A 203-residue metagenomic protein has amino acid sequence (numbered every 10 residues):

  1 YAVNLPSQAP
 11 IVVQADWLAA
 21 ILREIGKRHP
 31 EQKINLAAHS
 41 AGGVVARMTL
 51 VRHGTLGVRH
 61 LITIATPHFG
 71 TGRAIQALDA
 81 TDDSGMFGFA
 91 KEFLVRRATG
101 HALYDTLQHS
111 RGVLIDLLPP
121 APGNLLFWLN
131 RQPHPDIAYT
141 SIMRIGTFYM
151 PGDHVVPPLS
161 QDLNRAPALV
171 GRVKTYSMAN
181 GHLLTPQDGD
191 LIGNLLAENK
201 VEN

Functional and structural regions predicted by a protein language model:
Y1-K33: Active-site catalytic motif of lipid deacylating hydrolases and related acyltransferases
P6, P10-Q14, A41, L117 (+1 more regions): Extracytoplasmic/periplasmic, Sec-exported soluble proteins
S7-A9, A38-S40, H68, M143-G146: Short, flexible loop/turn elements at secondary-structure junctions
A19, R23, R28, V51-N203: Helical cap/lid subdomain of alpha/beta-hydrolase-fold lipid enzymes that gates access to the catalytic pocket
K33-N35, H60: Structural motif
I34, G42, Y139: Hydrophobic anchor at the start of a short beta-strand that flanks the dinucleotide cofactor-binding loop
A37-G42, A46, A65: Gly/Ala-rich beta-loop-alpha elbow adjacent to hydrolase catalytic centers
